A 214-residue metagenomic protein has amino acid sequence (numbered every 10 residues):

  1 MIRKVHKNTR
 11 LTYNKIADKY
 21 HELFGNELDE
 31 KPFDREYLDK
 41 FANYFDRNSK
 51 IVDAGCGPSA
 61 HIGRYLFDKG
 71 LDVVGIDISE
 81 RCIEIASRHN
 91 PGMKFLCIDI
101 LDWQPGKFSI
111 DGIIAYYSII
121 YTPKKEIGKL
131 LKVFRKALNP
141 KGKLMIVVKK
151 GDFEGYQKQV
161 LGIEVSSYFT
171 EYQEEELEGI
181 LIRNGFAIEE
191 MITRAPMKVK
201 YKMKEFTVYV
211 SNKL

Functional and structural regions predicted by a protein language model:
M1-D46, D152: Conserved class I S-adenosyl-L-methionine
V52-D102: Class I SAM-dependent methyltransferase SAM/SAH-binding core
I114-A115: A conserved beta-strand element that flanks and buttresses the S-adenosyl-L-methionine
G128-P140: A short glycine-rich, Lys/Arg-flanked "PGG" loop and its adjoining helix->strand segment in the class I
K141-V148: Conserved beta-strand signature within the Rossmann-like core of class I S-adenosyl-L-methionine
K150-Y168: Short, glycine-/aromatic-enriched active-site segment of Class I SAM-dependent methyltransferases
F169-G185: Short alpha-helix
M197-L214: Core SAM-dependent methyltransferase catalytic element
